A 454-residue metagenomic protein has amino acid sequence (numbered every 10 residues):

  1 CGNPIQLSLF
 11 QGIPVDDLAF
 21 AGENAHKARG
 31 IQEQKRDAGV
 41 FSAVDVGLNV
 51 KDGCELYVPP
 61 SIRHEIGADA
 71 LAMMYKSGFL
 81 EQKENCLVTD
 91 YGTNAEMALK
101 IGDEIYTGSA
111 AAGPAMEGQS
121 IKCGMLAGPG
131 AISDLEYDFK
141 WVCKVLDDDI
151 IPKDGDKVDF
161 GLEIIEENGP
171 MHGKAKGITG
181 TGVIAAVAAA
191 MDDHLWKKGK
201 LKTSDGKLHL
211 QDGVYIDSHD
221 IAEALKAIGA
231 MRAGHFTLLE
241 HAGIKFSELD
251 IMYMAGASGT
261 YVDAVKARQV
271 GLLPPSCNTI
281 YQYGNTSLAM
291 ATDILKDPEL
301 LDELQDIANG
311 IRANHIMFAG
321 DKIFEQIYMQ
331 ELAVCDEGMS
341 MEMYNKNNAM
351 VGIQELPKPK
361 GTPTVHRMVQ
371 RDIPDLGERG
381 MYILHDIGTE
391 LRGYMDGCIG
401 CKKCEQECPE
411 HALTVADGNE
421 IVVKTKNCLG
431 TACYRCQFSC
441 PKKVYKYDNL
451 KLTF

Functional and structural regions predicted by a protein language model:
C1-G2, Y91-T93, T203-H209, E248-S258 (+1 more regions): A glycine-rich phosphate-binding loop feature that marks nucleotide/adenosyl-phosphate handling sites
C1-L87, D103-E104, Y215-I228, L332 (+1 more regions): Nucleotide/phosphate-binding catalytic cleft detector across ATP-hydrolyzing and phosphate-transferring enzymes
N3-P14, I244, G256-C277, I316-E331 (+1 more regions): Short glycine/threonine-rich loop-to-helix capping motif typified by GTGT followed within a few residues by an Asp-Pro
L7, I13-R36, P60, A72 (+3 more regions): Glycine-rich phosphate-binding loop of actin/hexokinase-like ATP-binding domains
F41-D69, D293-G397, E407: Acidic, glycine/GT-rich loop-and beta-edge segments that sit at the periphery of enzyme/chaperone cores
A70-M73, A224-S247: Phosphate/ATP-binding catalytic cores across multiple sugar-kinase/actin-like superfamilies, primarily ASKHA
I178-A227: Gly/charged contiguous loops adjacent to phosphate- or pyrophosphate-bearing nucleotide/cofactor binding elements
K403-N419, C433-L452: Iron-sulfur cluster-binding cysteine motifs and their immediate structural context in ferredoxin-like electron-transfer
